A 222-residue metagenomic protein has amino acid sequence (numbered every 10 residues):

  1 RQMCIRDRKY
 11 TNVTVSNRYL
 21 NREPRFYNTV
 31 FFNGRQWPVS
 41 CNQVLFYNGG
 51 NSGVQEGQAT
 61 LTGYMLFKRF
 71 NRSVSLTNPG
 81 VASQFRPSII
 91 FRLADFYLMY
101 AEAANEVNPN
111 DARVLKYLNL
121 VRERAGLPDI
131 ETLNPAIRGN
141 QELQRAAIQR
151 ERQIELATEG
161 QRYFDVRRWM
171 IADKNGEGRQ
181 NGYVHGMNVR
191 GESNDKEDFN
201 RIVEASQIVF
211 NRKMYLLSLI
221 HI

Functional and structural regions predicted by a protein language model:
R1-I5, I222: Short, small-residue-biased leader/transition segments that mark boundaries at the very start of proteins
Q2, T29-R35, E151, W169: Structured loops at beta-to-helix junctions and adjacent beta-edge loops in soluble globular domains
R8-L93: Flexible, polar/acidic helix-loop-strand segments at domain edges
R18, F26-F31, P87-E123, R145-E155 (+1 more regions): Extended, hydrophobic/aromatic-rich amphipathic alpha-helical segments that build helical scaffolds
F32-P38, L127, I154, A172: Short loop/turn segments at secondary-structure transitions that flank enzyme active sites
G80, N108-G139: S-adenosyl-L-methionine
S83, P87-I90, R122, L133-I220: Long, intrinsically disordered, low-complexity segments
